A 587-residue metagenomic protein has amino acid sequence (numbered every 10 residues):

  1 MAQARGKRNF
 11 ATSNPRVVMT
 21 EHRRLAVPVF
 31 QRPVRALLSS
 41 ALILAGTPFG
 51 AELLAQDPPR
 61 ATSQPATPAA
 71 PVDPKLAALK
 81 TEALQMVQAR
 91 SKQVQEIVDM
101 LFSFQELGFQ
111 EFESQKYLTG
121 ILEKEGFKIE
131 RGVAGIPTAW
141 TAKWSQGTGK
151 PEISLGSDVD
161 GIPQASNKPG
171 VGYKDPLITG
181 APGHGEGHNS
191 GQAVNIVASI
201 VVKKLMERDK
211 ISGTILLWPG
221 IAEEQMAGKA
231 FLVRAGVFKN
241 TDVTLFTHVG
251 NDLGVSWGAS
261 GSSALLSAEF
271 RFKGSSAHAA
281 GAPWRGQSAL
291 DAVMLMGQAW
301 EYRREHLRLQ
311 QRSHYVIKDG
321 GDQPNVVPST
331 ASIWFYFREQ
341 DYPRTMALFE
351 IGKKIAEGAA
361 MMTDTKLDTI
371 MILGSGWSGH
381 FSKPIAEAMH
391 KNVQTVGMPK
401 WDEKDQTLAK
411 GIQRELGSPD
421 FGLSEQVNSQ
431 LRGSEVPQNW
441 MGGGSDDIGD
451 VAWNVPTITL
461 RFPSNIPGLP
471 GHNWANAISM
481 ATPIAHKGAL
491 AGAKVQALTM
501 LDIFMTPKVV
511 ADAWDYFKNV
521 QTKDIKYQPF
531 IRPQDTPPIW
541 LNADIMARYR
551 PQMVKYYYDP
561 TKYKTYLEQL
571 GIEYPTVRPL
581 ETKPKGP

Functional and structural regions predicted by a protein language model:
V18-S40, T47-F49: Bacterial N-terminal signal peptides that target proteins for export
G50-Q56, S63: Boundary at the C-terminal end of the N-terminal hydrophobic targeting segment
T67-H184, A193-T214: Acidic/His- and Gly-rich active-site-bordering loop/insert found across diverse amide/peptide-bond hydrolases
A83-V94, V98, F102-Q105, G126 (+7 more regions): Sec/Tat-exported extracytoplasmic proteins
L101, A142, L155, H188 (+7 more regions): Divalent metal-coordination and catalytic microenvironments
D160-K174, G261-R271, N465-N473: Acidic-glycine-rich active-site phosphate/pyrophosphate-binding loop
K174-G183, N189-S190, M206-P328, R338 (+1 more regions): Histidine/acidic-residue-rich, glycine-tolerant segments that coordinate divalent metal ions
L290, M294-P587: Metal-dependent amide/peptide-bond hydrolase catalytic core, centered on the "pita-bread" metallohydrolase fold
